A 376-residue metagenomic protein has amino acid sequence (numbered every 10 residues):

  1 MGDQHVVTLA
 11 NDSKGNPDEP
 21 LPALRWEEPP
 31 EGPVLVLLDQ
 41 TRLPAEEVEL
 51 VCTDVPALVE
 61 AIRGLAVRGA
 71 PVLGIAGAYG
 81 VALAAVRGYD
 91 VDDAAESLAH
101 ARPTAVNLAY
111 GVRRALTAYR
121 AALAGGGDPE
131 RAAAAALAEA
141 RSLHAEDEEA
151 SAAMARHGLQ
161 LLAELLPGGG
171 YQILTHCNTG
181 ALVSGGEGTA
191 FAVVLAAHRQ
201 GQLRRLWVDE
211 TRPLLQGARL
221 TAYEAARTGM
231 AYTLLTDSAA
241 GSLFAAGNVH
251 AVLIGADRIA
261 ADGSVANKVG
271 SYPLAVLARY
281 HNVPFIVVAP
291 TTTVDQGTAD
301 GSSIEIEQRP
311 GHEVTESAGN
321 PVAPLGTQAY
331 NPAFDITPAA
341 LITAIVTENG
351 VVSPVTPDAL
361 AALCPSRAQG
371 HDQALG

Functional and structural regions predicted by a protein language model:
H5-V6, P20-G127: Long amphipathic alpha-helical segments
L38, A76-G80, G111, L174-N178 (+4 more regions): Short beta-strand segments
L50-A66, Y89, P167, Y171-T175 (+1 more regions): Short, hydrophobic/aliphatic alpha-helical segments
V51, V55-L58, A70, G74 (+14 more regions): Generic structural signal for well-ordered, non-membrane alpha-helical segments in soluble metabolic enzymes
G64-G77, N107-L108, N178-G186, Y330-V346: Conserved phosphate/anionic-ligand binding catalytic regions in large, soluble enzymes, centered on
Y110-I173, Q202-R204, V208-V252: Ligand-binding beta-strand-loop-alpha-helix segment within the catalytic cores of soluble metabolic enzymes
G188-R199, A275: Histidine-anchored nucleotide/phosphate-binding helix
L203-R204, D209-G376: Conserved phosphate- and dinucleotide-binding cores of soluble alpha/beta proteins, encompassing both enzyme active
